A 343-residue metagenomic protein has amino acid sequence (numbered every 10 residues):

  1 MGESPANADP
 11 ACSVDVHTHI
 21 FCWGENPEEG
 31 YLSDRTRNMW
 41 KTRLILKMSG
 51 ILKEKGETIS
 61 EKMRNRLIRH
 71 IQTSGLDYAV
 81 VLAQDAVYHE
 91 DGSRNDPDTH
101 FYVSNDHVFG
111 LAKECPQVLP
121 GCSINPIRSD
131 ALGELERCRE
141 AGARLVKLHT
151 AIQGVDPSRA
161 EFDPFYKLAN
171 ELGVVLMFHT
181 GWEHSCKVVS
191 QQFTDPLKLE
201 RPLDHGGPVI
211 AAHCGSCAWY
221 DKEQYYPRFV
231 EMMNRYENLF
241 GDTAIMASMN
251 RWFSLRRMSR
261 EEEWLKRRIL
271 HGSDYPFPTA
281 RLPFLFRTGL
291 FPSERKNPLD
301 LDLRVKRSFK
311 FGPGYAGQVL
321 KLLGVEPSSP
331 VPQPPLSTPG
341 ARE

Functional and structural regions predicted by a protein language model:
M1-L82, Y88-T99, S308, G314-Q318 (+2 more regions): An N-terminally biased module of ancient metal coordination in phosphate/nucleic-acid-related enzymes
H17, I71, A79, V108 (+6 more regions): Divalent metal-coordination and catalytic microenvironments
H19-G24, A86-H89, P126-D130, Q153 (+5 more regions): Active-site environment of divalent metal-dependent phosphoester hydrolases
G30-L32, I51-E57, Y88-H100, S185-F193 (+2 more regions): Short, flexible/disordered intra-domain loops and linkers
K62-I71, I127-R137, Y225-Y226: Short, acidic/polar
A83-Q191: Active-site gating/metal-coordination segments in enzymes
A143-L145, V155-H271: Catalytic pocket-lining loop regions of alpha/beta-barrel enzymes, especially the amidohydrolase/enolase/GH5 lineages
G215-E343: H/E-rich (His + Asp/Glu) clusters that bind or coordinate divalent metals
